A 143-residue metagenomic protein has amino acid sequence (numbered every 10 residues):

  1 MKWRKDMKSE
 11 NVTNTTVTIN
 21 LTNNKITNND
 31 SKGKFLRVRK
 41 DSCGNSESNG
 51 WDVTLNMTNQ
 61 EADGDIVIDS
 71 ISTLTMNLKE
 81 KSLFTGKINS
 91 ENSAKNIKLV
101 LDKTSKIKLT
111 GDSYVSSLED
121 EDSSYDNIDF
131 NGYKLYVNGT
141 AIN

Functional and structural regions predicted by a protein language model:
M1-S31, K40-A62, S70-T85, S93-T104 (+1 more regions): Surface-exposed loop/turn motifs in large extracellular/passenger domains
K34-L36: Short, hydrophobic/proline-enriched secondary-structure or compact coil segments at domain edges
N89-N96, L109-D120: Surface-exposed loop/turn positions within long extracellular repeat scaffolds, especially the passenger domains
S113-N143: Extracellular beta-helix/beta-solenoid repeat scaffolds
